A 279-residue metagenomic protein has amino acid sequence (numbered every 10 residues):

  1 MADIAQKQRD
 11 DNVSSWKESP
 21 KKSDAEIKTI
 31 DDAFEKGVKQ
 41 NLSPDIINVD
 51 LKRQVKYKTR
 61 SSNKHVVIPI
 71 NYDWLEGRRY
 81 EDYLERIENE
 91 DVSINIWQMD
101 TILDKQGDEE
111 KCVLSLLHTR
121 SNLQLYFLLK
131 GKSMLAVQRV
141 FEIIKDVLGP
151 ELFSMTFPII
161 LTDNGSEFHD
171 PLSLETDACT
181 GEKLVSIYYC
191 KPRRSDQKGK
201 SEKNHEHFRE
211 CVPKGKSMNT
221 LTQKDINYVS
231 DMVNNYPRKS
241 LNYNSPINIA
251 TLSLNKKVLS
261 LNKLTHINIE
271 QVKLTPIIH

Functional and structural regions predicted by a protein language model:
M1-G37, D50: Short, basic alpha-helical/linker "hinge" immediately adjacent to a nucleic-acid-recognition surface
I30, I47, D100, L116 (+6 more regions): Mobile genetic element proteins and their domesticated derivatives, centered on retroelements and DNA transposons
L51-V113: Mobile-element integrase/transposase regions, centering on the N-terminal DNA-binding/Zn-coordinating module
E109, Y126-E151: Active-site beta-loop-alpha junctions of metal-dependent nucleic acid enzymes, especially the RNase H-like/DDE
N122-F127, Y189, K214: Short small-residue beta-strand/loop micro-motif enriched in glycine and branched aliphatics
E151-D170, K191-R193: Acidic/histidine-rich, metal-coordinating catalytic segments
T162-N164, L174, A178, S186-E210 (+1 more regions): RNase H-like two-metal-ion nuclease catalytic core shared by retroviral integrases and related mobile-element nucleases
K214-H279: C-terminal domain-tail junction helix/linker
